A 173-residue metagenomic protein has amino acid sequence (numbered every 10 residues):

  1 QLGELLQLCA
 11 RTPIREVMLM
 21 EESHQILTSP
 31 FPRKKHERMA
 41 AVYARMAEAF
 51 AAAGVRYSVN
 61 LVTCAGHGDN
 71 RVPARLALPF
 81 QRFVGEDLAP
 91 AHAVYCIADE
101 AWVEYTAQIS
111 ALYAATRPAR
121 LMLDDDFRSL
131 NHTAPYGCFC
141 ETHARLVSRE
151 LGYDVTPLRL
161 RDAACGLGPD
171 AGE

Functional and structural regions predicted by a protein language model:
L2, M39, Y43, W102 (+1 more regions): Aromatic/hydrophobic pocket-lining residues that form the small-molecule binding cavity in soluble enzyme cores
L2-Q25, L112-A119: Catalytic domains of carbohydrate-active enzymes, especially glycoside hydrolases
L5, S23-G68, V72, L76: Aromatic-lined substrate-binding rim segments of carbohydrate-active enzymes
L8-A10, R33, A101: Short, motif-level signal for alpha-helix interfacial/capping segments enriched in acidic residues and aromatics/proline
E16, G54-S58, R120-M122: Structural preference for beta-strand elements that scaffold enzyme active sites
S58-R117, D125, S129, T133-E173: Active-site-adjacent "subsite" loops/lids of carbohydrate-active enzymes
